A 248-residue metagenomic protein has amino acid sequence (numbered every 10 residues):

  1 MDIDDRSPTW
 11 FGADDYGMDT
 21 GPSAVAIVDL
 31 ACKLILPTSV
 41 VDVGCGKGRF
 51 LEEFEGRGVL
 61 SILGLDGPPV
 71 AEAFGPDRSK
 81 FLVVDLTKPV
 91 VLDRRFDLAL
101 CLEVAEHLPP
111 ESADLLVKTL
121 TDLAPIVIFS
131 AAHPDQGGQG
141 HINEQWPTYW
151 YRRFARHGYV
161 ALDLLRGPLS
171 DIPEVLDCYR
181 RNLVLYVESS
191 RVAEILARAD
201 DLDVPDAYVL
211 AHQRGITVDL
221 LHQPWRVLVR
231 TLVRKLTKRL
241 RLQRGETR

Functional and structural regions predicted by a protein language model:
M1-F96, L100, E111-L123, G137 (+3 more regions): Conserved N-terminal segment of class I S-adenosyl-L-methionine
V104: Hydrophobic adenine-recognition pocket in adenosine-nucleotide-binding enzymes
H107-L108: A short His-aromatic
A124-P134: Conserved beta-strand signature within the Rossmann-like core of class I S-adenosyl-L-methionine
